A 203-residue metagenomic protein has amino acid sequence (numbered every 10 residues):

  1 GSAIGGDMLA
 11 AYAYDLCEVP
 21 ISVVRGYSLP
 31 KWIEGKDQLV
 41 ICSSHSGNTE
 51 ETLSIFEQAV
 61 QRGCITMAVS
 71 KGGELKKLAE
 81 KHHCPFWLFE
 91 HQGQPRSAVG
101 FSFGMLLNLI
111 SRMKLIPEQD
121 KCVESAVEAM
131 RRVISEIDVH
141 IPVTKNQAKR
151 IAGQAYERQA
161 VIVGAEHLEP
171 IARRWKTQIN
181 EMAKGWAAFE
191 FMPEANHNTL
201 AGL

Functional and structural regions predicted by a protein language model:
G1-V133, G153: Glycine-rich phosphate-binding loops that contact phosphosugars or nucleotide phosphates
S111-L203: Active-site phosphate/pyrophosphate-binding segments
